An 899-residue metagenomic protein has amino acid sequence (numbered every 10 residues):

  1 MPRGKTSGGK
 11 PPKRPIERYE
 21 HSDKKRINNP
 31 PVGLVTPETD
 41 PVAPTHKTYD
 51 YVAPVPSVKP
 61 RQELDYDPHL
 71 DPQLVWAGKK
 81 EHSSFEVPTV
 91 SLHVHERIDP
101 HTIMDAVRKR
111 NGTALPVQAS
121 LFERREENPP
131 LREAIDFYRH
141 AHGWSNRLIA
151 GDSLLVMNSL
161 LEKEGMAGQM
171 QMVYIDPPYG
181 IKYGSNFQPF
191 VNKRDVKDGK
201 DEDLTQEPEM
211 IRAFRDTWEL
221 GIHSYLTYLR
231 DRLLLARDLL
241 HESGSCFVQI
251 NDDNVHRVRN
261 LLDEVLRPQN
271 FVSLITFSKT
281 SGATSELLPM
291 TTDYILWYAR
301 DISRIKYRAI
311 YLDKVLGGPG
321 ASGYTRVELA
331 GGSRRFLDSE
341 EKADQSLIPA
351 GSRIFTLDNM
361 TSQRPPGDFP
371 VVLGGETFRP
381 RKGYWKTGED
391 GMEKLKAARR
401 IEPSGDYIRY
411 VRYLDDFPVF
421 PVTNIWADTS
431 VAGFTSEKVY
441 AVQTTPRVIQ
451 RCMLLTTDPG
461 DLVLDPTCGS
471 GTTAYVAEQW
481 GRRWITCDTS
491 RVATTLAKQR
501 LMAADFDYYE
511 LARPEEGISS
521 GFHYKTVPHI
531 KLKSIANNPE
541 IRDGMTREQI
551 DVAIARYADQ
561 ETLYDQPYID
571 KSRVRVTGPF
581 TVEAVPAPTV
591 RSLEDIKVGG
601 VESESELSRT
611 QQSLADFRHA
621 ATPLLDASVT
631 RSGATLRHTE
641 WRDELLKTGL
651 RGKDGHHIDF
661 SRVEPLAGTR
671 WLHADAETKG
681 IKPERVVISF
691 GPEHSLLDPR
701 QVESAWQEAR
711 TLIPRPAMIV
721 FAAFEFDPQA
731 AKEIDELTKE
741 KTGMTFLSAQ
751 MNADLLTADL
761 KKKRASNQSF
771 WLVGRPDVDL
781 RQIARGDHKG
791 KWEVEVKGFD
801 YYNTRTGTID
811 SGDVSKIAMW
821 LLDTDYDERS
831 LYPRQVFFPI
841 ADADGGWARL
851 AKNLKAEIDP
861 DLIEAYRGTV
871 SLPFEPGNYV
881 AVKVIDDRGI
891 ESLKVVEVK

Functional and structural regions predicted by a protein language model:
M1-A330, L373, A397-R400, S404-K899: S-adenosyl-L-methionine-dependent nucleic acid methyltransferase catalytic domains
L312-F417: N-terminal auxiliary segments of SAM/dcSAM-dependent transferases
